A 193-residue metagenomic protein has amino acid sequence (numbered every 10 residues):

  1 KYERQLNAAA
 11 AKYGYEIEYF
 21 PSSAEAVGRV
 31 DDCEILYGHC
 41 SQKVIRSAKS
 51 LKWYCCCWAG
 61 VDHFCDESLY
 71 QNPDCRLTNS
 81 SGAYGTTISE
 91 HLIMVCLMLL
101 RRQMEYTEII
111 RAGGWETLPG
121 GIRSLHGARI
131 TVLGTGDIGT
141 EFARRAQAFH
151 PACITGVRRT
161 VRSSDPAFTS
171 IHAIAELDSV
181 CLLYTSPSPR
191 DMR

Functional and structural regions predicted by a protein language model:
K1-I35: N-terminal glycine-/charge-rich "phosphate-binding" loop or analogous flexible N-terminal tail
E16, R129, A152-C153: Residues at the starts of beta-strands that form the adenosine-phosphate
F20-R29, Q42-I45, A167-L183: Short acidic low-complexity segments
D32-T107, I122: Phosphate/diphosphate ligand-binding glycine-rich loop within oxidoreductases
R76, T107-E141: Glycine-rich NAD(P)-binding loop of Rossmann-like domains
A146: Aromatic pocket-lining residues of Rossmann-like dinucleotide-binding sites
F149-P166: NAD(P)-binding Rossmann-fold cofactor-contacting core
Y184-R193: Single conserved hydrophobic/aromatic residue that forms the stacking wall/gate of nucleotide- or nucleobase-binding
